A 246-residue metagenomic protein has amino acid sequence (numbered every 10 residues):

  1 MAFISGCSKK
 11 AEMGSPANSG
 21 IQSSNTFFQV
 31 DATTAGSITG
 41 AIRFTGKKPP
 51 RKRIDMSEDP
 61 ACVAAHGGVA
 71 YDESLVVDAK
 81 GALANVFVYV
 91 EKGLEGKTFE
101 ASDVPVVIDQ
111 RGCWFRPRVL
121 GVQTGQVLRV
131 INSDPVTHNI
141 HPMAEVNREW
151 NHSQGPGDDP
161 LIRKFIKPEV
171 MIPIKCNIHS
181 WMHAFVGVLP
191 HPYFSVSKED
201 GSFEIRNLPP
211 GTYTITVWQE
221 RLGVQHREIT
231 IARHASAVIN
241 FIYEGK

Functional and structural regions predicted by a protein language model:
M1-S5: Sec-dependent bacterial lipoprotein signal peptides
C7-K246: Extracytoplasmic copper-binding redox domains, predominantly the cupredoxin/blue-copper superfamily
